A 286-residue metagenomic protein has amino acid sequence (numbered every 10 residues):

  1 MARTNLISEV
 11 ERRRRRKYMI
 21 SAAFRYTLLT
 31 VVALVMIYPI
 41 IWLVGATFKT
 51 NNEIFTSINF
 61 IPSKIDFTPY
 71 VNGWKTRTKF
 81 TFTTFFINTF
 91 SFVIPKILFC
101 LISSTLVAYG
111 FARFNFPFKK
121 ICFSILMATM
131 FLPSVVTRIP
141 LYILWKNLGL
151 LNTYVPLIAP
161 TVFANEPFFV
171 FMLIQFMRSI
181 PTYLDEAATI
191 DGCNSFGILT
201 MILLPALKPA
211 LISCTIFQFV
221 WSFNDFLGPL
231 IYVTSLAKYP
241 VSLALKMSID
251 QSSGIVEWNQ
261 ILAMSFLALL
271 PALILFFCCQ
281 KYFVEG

Functional and structural regions predicted by a protein language model:
T4, R13-K17, S21-G286: A structural signal for multi-pass alpha-helical bundles of membrane permease subunits that mediate small-molecule
E9-V10: Membrane-interfacial, low-structure loops and terminal tails that flank and connect transmembrane helices in multi-pass
